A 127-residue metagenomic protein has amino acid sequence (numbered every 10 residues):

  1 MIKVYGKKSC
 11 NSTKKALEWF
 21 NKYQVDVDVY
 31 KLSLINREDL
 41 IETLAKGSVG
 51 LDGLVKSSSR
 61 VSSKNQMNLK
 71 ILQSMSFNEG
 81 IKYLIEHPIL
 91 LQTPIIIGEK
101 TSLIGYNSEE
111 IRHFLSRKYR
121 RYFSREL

Functional and structural regions predicted by a protein language model:
M1-L32: Local sequence-structure signature of Cys/Sec-based thiol-disulfide redox active-site neighborhoods
L34-L127: Thiol/selenol-based redox catalytic cores and closely related redox-interacting motifs
